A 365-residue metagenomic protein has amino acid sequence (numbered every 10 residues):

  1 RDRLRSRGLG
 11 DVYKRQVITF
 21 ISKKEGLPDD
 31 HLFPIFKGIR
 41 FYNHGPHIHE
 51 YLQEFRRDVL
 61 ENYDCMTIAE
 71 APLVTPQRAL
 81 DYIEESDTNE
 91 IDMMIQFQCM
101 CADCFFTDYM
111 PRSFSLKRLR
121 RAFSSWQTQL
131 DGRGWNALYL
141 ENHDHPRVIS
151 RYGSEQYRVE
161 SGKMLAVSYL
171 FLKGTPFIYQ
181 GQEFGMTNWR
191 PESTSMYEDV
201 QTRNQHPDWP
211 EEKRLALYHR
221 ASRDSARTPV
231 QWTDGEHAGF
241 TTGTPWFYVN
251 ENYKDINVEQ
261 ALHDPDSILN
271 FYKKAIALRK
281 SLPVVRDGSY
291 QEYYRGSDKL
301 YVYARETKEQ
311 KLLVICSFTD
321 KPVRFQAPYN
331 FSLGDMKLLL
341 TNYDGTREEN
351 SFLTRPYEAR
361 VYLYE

Functional and structural regions predicted by a protein language model:
R1, I48-F55, A122-W126, L165 (+1 more regions): Alpha-helical packing segments of well-folded alpha/beta enzyme cores
D2-Y13: Single conserved hydrophobic/aromatic residue that forms the stacking wall/gate of nucleotide- or nucleobase-binding
D11-K24, D234-A238: Short, solvent-exposed beta-strand-terminating loops
I18-P46: Aromatic- and acidic-residue-enriched carbohydrate-binding clefts of CAZyme catalytic domains
H31-P34, A102-D103, D144-R147, Y248-I256: Short acidic (Asp/Glu) and glycine-rich catalytic loops that position anionic groups and cofactors
R40-H44, V148-E160, D255-D266: Active-site rim elements
L52-P229, D234: Conserved alpha/beta catalytic core and glycan-binding cleft of carbohydrate-active enzymes
T175-I178, F184, W189-E365: Carbohydrate-interacting/catalytic domains
